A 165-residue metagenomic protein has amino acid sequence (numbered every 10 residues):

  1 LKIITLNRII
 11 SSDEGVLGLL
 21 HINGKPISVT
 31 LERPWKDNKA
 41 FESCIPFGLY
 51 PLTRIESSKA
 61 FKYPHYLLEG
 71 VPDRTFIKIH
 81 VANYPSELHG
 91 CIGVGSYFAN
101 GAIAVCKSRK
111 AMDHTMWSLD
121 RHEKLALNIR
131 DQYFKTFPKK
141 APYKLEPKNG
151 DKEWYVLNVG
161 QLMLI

Functional and structural regions predicted by a protein language model:
L1-L125, D131-I165: Cell wall/extracellular polymer interaction/catalysis modules
